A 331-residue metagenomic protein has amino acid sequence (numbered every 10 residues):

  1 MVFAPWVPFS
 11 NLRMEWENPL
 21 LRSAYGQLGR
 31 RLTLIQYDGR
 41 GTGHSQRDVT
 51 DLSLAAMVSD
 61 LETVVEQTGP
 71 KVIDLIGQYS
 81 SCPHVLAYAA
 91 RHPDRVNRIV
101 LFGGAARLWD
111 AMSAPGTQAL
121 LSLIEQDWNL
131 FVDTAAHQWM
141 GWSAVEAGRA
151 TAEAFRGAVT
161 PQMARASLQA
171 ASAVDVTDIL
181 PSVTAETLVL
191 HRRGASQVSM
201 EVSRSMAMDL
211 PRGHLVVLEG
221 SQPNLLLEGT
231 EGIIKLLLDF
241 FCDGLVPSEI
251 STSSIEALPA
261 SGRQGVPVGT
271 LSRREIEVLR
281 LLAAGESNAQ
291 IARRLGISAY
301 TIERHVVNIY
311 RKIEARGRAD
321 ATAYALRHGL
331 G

Functional and structural regions predicted by a protein language model:
M1-Q46: Conserved HGGG/HGGXW glycine-rich cap/lid loop of the alpha/beta-hydrolase fold
A55-I73: Conserved acidic catalytic loop of the alpha/beta-hydrolase fold
L86, A90-R91, V96-Q126: Flexible "cap/lid" loop of the alpha/beta hydrolase fold
N129-V174, I179: Conserved alpha/beta-hydrolase catalytic His-Asp/Glu region
V183, V189-H191: Short beta-strand/loop motif that positions the catalytic acidic residue of the alpha/beta-hydrolase fold
S196-V202: Conserved alpha/beta-hydrolase "acid-adjacent" motif
G213-S261: Catalytic active-site module of serine/aspartate enzymes centered on a nucleophile-bearing elbow/loop
A257-V307, K312-I313, D320-A323, R327-L330: Helix-turn-helix DNA-binding segment
